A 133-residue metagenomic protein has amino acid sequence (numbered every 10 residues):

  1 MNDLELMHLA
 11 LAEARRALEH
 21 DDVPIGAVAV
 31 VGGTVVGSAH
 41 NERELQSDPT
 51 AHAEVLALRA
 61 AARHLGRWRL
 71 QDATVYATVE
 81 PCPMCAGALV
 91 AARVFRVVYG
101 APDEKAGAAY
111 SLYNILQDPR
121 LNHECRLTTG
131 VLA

Functional and structural regions predicted by a protein language model:
M1-A17, G32, P81-M84, A88-A133: Zinc-dependent deaminase
A10, A14-A17, A27, G37 (+2 more regions): Small-residue (primarily alanine) positions within well-ordered alpha-helices, especially packing/interaction faces
D21-I25, Q71: Short, basic and Ser/Thr-rich N-terminal targeting/leader segments
I25-G33: Short beta-strand scaffold segments in enzyme catalytic cores
V31-G32, R59, Q71: A cytosolic small-molecule/anion-sensing beta-strand core signal
V36-R43: Short beta->alpha transition motifs characteristic of CBS
L45-L56: A short, polar/charged loop-to-alpha-helix boundary motif
R67-V79: Immediate flanking context of iron-sulfur cluster ligation sites
